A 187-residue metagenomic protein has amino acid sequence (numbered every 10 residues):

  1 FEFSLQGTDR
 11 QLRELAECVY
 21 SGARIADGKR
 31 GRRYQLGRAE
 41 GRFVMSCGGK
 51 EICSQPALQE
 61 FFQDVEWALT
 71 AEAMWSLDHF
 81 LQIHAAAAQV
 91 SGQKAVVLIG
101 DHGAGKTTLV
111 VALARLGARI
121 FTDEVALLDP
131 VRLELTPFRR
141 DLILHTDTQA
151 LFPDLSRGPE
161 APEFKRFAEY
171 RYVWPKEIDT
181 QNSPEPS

Functional and structural regions predicted by a protein language model:
F1-Q63, A71-E72, S76: Long, basic/Gly/Ser/Thr-rich N-terminal segments that mediate initial subcellular attachment or targeting
E2-E14, H84-G100, R115-S187: Glycine-rich, often acidic-flanked micro-motifs that create phosphate/phosphodiester-binding or positioning elements
D27-K29, R38, S76, L81 (+2 more regions): A generic structural signal for short, non-catalytic loop/turn and secondary-structure boundary residues
G31-G41, F80-S91, L127: Short, glycine/charge-rich beta-strand/loop segments that flank catalytic centers and engage negatively charged groups
F62-I99: P-loop NTPase catalytic core of nucleic-acid-dependent motor ATPases
A104-G105: Conserved glycine(s) of the Walker
L109-V110: Post-Walker A alpha-helix
